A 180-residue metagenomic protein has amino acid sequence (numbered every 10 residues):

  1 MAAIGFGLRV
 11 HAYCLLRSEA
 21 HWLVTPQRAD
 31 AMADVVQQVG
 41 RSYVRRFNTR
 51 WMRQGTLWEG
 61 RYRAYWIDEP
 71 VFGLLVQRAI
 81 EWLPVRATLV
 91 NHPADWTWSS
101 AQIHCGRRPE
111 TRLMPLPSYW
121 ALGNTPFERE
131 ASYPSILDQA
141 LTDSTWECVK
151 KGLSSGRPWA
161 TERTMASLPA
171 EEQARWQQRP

Functional and structural regions predicted by a protein language model:
M1-S18, T25-P180: Short Pro-Cys-Gly-centered "Cys-loop" motif that presents a nucleophilic cysteine in a tight turn
